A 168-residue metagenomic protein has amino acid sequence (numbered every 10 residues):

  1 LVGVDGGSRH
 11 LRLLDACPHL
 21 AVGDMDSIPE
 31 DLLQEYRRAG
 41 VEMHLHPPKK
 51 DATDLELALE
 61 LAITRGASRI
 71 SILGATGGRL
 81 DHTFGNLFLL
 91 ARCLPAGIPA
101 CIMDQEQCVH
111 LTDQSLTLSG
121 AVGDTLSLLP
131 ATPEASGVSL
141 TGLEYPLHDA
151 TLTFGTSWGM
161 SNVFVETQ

Functional and structural regions predicted by a protein language model:
V2, G6-A96: Acidic/Gly/His-enriched mid-domain segments of enzyme catalytic cores or analogous surface patches that mediate
R9, H44, C101, V109-H110: Extended, compositionally simple hydrophobic/Ser/Thr-rich segments that build repetitive fibrous architectures
P48-L55, P99-M103, L126-E134: Short, basic, helix/turn surface patches
R65-A67, C93-I98, A121-G123, A131-P133: Short gly/pro-enriched beta-turn/loop segments at secondary-structure junctions
R92-V109: Short, acidic/small-residue loops that bind anionic groups at enzyme active sites
Q107, T112-Q168: Long, charged alpha-helical interface segments
